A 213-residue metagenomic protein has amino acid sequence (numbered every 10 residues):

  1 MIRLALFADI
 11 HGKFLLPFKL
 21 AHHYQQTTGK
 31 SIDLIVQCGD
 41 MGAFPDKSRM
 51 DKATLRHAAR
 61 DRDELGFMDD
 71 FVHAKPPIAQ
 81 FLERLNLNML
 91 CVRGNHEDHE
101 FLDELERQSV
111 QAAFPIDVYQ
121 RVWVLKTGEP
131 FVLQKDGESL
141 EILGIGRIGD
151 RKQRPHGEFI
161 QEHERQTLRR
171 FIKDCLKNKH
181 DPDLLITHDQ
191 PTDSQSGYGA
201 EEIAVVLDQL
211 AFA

Functional and structural regions predicted by a protein language model:
M1-A5: Extreme N-terminal starter segment of soluble prokaryotic enzymes
F7, F14-P130: Core catalytic region of metal-dependent phosphoesterases/phosphodiesterases, especially metallo-beta-lactamase-like
A8-G12, I186-P191, A211-A213: Histidine-centered catalytic micro-motifs
A21, Q25, C175-K177, L207: Short hydrophobic patches on amphipathic alpha-helices that form coiled-coil/helix-mediated interaction surfaces
L34, P182-L184, A213: Short, Asp-centered acidic motifs that coordinate Mg2+ and/or phosphate in catalytic or ligand-binding sites
H57-E64, E106-V124, E129-S194: Active-site-proximal loop/helix segment associated with metal-binding centers of metalloenzymes
A79-N86, N178, V206-A211: Short, conserved loop/helix-junction motifs that constitute active-site signature segments in enzyme catalytic cores
N88-C91, T192-A213: Conserved beta-sheet core of the metallophosphoesterase superfamily
